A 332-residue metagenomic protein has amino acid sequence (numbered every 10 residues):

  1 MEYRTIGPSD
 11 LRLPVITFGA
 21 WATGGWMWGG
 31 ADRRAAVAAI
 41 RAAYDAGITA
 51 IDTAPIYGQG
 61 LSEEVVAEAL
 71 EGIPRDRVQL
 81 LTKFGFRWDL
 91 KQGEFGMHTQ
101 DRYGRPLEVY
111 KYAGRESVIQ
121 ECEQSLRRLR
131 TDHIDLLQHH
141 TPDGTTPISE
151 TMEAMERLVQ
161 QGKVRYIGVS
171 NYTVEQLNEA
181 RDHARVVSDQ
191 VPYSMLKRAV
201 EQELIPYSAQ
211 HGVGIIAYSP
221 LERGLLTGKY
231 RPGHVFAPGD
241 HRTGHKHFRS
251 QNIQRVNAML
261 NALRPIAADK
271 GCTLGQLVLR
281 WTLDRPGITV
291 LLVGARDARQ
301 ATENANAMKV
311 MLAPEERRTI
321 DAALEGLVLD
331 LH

Functional and structural regions predicted by a protein language model:
M1-Q79, W88-L90: N-terminal binding-site loop/beta-alpha segment at the start of enzyme catalytic domains that lines or forms
P8, A69-R75, L126-R130, V159 (+1 more regions): Acidic (Asp/Glu)-rich catalytic clusters
V15, A50, H133-L136, Y166 (+2 more regions): Residues at the N-termini of beta-strands
G30-A43, Y112-R128, T173-E179: Short, acidic/polar
A42, A46, R128-L129, G162 (+1 more regions): Structural motif
D101-A113, R242-S250: Short glycine/proline- and acidic residue-enriched helix-loop micro-motifs that form flexible lids or anion-recognition
L126-T146: Active-site groove signature of glycoside hydrolases
P142-L327, L331: Beta/alpha (TIM)-barrel catalytic core signal, keyed to glycine-rich beta->alpha loops juxtaposed to Asp/Glu that bind
